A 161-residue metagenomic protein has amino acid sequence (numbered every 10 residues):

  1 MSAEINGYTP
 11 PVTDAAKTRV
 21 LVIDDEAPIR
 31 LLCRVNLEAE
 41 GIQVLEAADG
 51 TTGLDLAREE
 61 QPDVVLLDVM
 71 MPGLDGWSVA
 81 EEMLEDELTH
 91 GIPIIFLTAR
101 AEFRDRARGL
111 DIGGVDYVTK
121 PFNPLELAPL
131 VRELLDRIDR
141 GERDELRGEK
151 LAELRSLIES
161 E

Functional and structural regions predicted by a protein language model:
Y8, I138-E161: CheY-like receiver
L31-A39: Charged docking surfaces used in two-component/phosphorelay signaling
G41-A48, L56: Short hydrophobic/Thr-rich beta-strand motif most characteristic of the beta2 strand and flanking loop of CheY-like
E60-L66: Active-site beta3 strand of CheY-like receiver
M71: Receiver (REC) domain active-site loop signature in two-component systems and cognate sites in sensor histidine kinases
V115: Short, glycine/charged-rich "phosphate-handling" switch motifs in NTP-dependent and phosphotransfer domains
F122-V131: C-terminal output helix
